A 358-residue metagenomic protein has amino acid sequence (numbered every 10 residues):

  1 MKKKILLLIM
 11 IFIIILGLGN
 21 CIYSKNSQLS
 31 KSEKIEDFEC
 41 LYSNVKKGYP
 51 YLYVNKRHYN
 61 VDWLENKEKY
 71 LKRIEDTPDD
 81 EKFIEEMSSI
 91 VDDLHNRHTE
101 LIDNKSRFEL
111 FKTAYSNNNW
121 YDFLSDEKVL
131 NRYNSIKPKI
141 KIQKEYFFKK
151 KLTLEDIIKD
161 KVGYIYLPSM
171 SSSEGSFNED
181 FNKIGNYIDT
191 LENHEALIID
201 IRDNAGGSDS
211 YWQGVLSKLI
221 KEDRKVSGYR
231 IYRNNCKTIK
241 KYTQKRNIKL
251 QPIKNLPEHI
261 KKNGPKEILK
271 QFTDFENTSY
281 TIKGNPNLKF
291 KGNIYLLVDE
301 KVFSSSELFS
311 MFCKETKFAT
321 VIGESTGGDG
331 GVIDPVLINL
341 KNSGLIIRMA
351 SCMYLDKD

Functional and structural regions predicted by a protein language model:
M1-K4: Positively charged n-region of N-terminal signal peptides that target proteins for export
L8, I13, G17-L250, N293 (+3 more regions): Flexible, low-complexity junctional segments that flank or bridge functional domains
S210-D358: Conserved acidic, small-residue-rich alpha-beta core segments centered on
